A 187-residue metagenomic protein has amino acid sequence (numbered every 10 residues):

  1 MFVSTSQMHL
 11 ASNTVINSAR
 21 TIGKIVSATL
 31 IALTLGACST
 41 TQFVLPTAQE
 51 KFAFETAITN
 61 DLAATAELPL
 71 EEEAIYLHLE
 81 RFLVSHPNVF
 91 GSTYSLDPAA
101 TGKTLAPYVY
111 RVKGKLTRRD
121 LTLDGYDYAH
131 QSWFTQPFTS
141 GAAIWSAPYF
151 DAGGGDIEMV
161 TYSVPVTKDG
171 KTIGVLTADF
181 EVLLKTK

Functional and structural regions predicted by a protein language model:
T5-V26: Bacterial N-terminal signal peptides that target proteins for export
S27-G36: Bacterial N-terminal signal peptides
C38-A74, E158-V160, I173-L176: Juxtamembrane extracytoplasmic/periplasmic/luminal helical "stalk" adjacent to the first N-terminal
A63-E67, L79-P87, F138: Short regulatory alpha-helical segment in sensory/regulatory domains of signaling proteins that mediates
E72, Y76-N88, V175, D179-K187: Solvent-exposed, extracytoplasmic
Y76-E80, Q131-F134, S163: Extracytoplasmic/secreted envelope proteins and their assembly/folding machinery, especially bacterial periplasmic
N88-A143, P148-G154: Extracellular/periplasmic ligand-sensing ectodomains of membrane signal-transduction proteins
I157-K187: Conserved beta-strands of PAS-like sensory domains
